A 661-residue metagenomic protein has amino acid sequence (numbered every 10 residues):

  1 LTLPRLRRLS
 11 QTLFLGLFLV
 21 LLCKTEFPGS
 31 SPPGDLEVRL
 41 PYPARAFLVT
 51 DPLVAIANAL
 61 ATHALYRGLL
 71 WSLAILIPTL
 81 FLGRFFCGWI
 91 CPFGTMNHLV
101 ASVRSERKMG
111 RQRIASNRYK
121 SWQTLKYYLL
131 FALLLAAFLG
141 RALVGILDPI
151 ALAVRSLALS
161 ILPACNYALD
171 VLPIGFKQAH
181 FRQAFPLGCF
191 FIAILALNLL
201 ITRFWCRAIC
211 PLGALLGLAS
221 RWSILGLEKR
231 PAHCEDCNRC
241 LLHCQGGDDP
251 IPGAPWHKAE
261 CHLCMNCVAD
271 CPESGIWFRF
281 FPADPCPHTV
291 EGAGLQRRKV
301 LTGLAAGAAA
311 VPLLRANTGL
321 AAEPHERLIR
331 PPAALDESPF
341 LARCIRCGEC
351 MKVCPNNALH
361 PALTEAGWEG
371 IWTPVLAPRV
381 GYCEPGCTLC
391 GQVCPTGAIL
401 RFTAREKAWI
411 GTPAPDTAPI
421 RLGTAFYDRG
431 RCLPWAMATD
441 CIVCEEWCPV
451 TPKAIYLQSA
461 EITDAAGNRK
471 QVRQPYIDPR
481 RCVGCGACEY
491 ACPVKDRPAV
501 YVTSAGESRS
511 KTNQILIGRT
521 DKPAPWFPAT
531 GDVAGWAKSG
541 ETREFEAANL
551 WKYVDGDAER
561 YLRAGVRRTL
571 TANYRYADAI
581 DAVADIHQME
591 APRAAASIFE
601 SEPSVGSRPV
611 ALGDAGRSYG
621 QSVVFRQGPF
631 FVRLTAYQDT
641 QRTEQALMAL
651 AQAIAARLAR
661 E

Functional and structural regions predicted by a protein language model:
L1-E260, M265-D521: Non-ligating segments of multi-cofactor redox enzymes
E349, L389, V443, A487 (+3 more regions): Extracytoplasmic/secreted proteins, especially bacterial periplasmic and envelope-associated proteins
V380, A636-R642: A generic structural motif
D521-I580, R608-P609, F631, T640 (+1 more regions): N-terminal "mature-domain start" segment
T569-R575, Y619-R626: Short, surface-exposed beta-strand/loop micro-motifs that present aromatic residues
V583-D585, P629-Q638: Short, well-ordered beta-strand elements
E590-L612: N-terminal low-complexity, intrinsically disordered segments
A611, R617-Y619: A cross-kingdom feature marking solvent-exposed beta-strand/loop segments within repeated, beta-rich binding/scaffold
